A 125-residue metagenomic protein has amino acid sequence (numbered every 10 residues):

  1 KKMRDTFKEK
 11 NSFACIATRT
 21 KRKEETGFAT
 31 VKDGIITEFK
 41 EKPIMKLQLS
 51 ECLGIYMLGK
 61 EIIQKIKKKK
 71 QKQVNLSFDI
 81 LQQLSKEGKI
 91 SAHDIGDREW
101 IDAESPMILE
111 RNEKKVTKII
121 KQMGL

Functional and structural regions predicted by a protein language model:
K1-T26: Conserved donor-nucleotide/metal-binding helix-loop-beta segment in metal-dependent transferases, i.e., the alpha-helix
R4, K8, K23, I35-L125: Catalytic-core segments of class I nucleotidyltransferases/pyrophosphorylases that form NMP-activated intermediates
T18, K32, K40: Residue-level detector of conserved, well-ordered beta-strand and adjacent loop positions that form binding/recognition
F28-T30: Short, surface-exposed charged micro-motifs
